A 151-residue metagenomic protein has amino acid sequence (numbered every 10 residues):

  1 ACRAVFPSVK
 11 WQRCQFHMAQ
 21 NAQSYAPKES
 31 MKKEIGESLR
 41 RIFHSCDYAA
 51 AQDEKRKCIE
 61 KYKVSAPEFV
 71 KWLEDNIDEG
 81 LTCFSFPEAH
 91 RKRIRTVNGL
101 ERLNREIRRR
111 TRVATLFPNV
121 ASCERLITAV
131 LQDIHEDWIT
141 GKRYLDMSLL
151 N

Functional and structural regions predicted by a protein language model:
A1-S38: Conserved beta-strand -> loop -> alpha-helix junction used to position metal-binding or nucleic-acid-contacting
R3, P7, R41-N151: Acidic/histidine-rich catalytic cores and adjacent linkers of DNA breakage/strand-transfer/modification proteins
